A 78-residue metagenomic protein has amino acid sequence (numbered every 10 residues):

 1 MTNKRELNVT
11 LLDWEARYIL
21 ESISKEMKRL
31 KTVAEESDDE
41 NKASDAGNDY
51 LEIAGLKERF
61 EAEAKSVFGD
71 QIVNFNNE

Functional and structural regions predicted by a protein language model:
T2-R5, Q71-E78: Short acidic DE-rich linear segments
T2-S37: N-terminal acidic leader/helix
L11, T32-F75: Short, charge-rich amphipathic interface segments used for partner binding and complex assembly
